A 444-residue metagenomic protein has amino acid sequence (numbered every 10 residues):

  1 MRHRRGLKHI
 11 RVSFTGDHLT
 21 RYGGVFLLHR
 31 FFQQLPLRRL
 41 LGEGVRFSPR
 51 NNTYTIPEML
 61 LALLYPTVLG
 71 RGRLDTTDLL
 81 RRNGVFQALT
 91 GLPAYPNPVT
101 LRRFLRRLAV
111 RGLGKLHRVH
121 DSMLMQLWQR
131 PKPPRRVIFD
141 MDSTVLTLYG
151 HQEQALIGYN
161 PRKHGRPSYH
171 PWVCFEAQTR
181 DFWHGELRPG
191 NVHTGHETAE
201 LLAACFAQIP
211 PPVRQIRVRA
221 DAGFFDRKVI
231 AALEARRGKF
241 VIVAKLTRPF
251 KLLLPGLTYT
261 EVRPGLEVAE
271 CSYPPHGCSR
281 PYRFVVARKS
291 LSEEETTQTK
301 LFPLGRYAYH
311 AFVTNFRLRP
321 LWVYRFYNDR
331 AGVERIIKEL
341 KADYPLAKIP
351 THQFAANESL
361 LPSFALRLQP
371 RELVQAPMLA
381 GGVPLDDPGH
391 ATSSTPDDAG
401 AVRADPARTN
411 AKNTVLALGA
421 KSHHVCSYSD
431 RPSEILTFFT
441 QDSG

Functional and structural regions predicted by a protein language model:
M1-I10, F14, K239-A342, D430-T440 (+1 more regions): An anionic, glycine-rich sequence signature occurring as long contiguous blocks
M1-P211, L233-R236, D398-G444: Dynamic "connector" segments at or just before major functional cores
F31, T77, W322-S359, S363 (+1 more regions): Short amphipathic alpha-helical "interface-anchor" segments enriched in bulky aromatics
F86-Q87, L146-L148, D181, N191-V192 (+8 more regions): Flexible loop/turn segments at secondary-structure boundaries
I138, R217, K239: Hydrophobic "anchor" residues on beta-strands that sit immediately upstream of conserved functional sites
D142, Q215-F225: Acidic/histidine-rich, metal-coordinating catalytic segments
F224-F225, L233-K239, P255: Contiguous mid-protein beta-loop-alpha structural module that forms a pocket-lining wall or clamp of enzyme active
A347-K412, G419: Basic, amphipathic alpha-helical segments enriched in Lys/Arg and hydrophobic/aromatic residues
